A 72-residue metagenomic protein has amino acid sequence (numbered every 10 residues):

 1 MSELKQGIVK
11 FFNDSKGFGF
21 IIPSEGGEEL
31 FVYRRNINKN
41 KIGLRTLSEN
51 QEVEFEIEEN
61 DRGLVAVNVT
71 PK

Functional and structural regions predicted by a protein language model:
S2-S15: Structural detector for short beta-strands of small beta-barrel domains
K16-I21: Short aromatic-glycine-enriched beta-strand elements
G27-E29, L64: Short, mixed charged/polar active-site loops that provide acid/base catalysis or chelate metal/phosphate cofactors
E29-G43: Beta-strand/loop nucleic-acid-binding surfaces
N40-E54: Short nucleic-acid-contacting surface segments enriched for D/E, G, S/T with interspersed K/R
E58-K72: OB-fold/S1-family single-stranded nucleic acid-binding modules
